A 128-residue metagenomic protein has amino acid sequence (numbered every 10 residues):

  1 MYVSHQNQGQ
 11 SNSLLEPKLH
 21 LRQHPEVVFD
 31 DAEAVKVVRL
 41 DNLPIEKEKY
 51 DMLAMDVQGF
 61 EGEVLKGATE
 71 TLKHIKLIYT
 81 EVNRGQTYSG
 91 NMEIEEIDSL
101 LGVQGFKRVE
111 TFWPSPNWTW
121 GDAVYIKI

Functional and structural regions predicted by a protein language model:
M1, I45, T119-A123: Short, solvent-exposed polar/charged micro-motifs at secondary-structure junctions
M1-N12, E16-L19: Core alpha/beta nucleotide-donor-binding catalytic domains of modification enzymes
Q10, E61-V64, Q86-S89, N117-W120: Short catalytic/ligand-binding loop motif for oxyanion handling, primarily in non-cytosolic enzymes, centered on
K18-K73, Y88, M92, E96 (+1 more regions): Short internal loop-to-helix segment that lines adenine-nucleotide cofactor pockets
M55-V57, V82, F112: A cross-domain feature marking catalytic cores of carbohydrate-active enzymes and several ubiquitous metabolic/repair
I75-N83: Conserved beta-strand signature within the Rossmann-like core of class I S-adenosyl-L-methionine
M92-I128: Binuclear metal-ion centers of metallo-dependent hydrolases, dominated by the metallo-beta-lactamase
